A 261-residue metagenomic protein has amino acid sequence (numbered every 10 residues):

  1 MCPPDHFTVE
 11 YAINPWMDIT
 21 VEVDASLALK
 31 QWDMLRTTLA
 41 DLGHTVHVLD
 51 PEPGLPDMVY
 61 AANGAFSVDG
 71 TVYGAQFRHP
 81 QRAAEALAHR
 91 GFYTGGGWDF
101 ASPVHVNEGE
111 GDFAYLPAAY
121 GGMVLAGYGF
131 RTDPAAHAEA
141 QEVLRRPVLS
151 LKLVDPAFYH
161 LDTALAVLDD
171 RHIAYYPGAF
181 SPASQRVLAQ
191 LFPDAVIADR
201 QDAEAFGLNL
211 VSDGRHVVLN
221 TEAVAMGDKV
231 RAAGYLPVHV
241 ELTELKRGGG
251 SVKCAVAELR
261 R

Functional and structural regions predicted by a protein language model:
M1-R261: The feature marks the mature, well-folded catalytic cores of soluble enzymes
